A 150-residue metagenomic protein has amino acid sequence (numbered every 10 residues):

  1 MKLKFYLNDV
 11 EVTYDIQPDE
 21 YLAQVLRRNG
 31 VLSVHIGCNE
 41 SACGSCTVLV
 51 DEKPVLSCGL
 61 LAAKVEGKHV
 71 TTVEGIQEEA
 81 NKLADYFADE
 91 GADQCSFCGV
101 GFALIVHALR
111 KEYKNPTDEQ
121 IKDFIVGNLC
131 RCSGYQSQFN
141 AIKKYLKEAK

Functional and structural regions predicted by a protein language model:
M1-K150: Signature of N-terminal electron-transfer/Fe-S-associated modules in redox systems
